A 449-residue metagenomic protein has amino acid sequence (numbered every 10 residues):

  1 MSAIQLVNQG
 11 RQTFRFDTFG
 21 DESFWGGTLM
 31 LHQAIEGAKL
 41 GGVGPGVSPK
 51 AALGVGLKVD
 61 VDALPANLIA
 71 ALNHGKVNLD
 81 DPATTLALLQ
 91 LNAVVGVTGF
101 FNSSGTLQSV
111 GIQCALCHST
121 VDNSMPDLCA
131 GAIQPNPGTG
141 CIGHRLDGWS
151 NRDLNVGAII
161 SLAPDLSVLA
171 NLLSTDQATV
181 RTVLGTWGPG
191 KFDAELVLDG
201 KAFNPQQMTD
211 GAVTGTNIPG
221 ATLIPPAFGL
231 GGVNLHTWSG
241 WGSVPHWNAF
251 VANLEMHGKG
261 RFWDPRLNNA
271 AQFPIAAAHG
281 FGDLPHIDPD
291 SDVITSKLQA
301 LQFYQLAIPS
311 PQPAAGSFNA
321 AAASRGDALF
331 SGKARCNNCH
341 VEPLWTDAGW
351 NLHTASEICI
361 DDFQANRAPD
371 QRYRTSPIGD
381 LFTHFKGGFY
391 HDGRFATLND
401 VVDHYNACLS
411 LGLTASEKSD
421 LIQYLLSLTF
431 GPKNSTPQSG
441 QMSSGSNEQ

Functional and structural regions predicted by a protein language model:
M1-Q449: Periplasmic c-type cytochrome electron-transfer domains
